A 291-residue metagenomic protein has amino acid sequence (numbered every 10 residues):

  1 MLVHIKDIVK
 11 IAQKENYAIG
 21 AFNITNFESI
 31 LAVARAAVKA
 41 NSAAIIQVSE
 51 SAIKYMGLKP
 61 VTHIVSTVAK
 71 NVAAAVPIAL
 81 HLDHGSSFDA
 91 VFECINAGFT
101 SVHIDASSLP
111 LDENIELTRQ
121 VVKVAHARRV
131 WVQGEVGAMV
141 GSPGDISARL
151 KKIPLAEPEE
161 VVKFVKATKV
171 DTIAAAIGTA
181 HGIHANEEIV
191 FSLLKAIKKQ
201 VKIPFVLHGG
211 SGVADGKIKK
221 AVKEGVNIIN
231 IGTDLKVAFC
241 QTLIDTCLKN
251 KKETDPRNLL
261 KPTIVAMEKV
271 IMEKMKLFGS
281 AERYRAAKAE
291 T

Functional and structural regions predicted by a protein language model:
V3-I11, F27-A52, K59-A75, A79 (+5 more regions): Alpha/beta enzyme core
Y55, S108, K261, V265: Charge-dense, low-complexity intrinsically disordered segments
L207-G209: Thr-Gly-centered strand-to-loop micro-motif
T246-T291: Extended, intrinsically disordered, low-complexity segments
